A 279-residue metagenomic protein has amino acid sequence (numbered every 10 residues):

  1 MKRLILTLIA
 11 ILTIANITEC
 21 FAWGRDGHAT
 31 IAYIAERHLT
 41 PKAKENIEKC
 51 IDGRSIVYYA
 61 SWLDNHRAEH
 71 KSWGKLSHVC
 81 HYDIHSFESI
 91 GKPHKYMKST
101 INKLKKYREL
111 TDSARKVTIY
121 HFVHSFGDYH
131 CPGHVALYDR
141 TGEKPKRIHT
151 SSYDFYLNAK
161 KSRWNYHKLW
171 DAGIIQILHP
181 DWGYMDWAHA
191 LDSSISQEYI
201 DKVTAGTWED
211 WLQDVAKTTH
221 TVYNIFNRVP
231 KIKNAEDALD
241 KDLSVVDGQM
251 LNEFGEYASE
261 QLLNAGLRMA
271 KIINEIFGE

Functional and structural regions predicted by a protein language model:
M1-W23: Bacterial Sec-dependent N-terminal signal peptides
F21-S125, P132, L137-E279: N-terminal, motif-rich segments that launch catalysis or mediate targeting to/interaction with membranes, typified by
